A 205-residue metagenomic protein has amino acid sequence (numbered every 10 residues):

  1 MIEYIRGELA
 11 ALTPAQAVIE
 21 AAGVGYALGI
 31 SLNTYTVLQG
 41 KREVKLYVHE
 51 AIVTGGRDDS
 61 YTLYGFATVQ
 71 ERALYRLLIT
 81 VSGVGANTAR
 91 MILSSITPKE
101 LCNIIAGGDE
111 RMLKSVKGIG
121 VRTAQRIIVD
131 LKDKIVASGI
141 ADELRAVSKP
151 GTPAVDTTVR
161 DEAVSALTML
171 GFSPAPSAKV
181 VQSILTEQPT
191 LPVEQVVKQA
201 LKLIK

Functional and structural regions predicted by a protein language model:
M1-I5: Short coil-to-beta-strand transition motifs
G7-L9: Conserved hydrophobic positions within beta-strands
A11-R111, I127, A137, L144 (+1 more regions): Long, highly charged, low-complexity intrinsically disordered interaction regions that mediate electrostatic DNA/RNA
A73-L77, T88, D109-M112, V159-A166 (+1 more regions): A general alpha-helix detector
A89, L101, A124, S177-V181 (+1 more regions): Small-residue helix-packing motif on alpha-helices
I119-A137: Alpha-helical interaction/regulatory segments in DNA maintenance proteins
I140-D142, A146-K205: Low-complexity, acidic/Ser/Thr- and charged residue-rich accessory regions of DNA metabolism proteins
